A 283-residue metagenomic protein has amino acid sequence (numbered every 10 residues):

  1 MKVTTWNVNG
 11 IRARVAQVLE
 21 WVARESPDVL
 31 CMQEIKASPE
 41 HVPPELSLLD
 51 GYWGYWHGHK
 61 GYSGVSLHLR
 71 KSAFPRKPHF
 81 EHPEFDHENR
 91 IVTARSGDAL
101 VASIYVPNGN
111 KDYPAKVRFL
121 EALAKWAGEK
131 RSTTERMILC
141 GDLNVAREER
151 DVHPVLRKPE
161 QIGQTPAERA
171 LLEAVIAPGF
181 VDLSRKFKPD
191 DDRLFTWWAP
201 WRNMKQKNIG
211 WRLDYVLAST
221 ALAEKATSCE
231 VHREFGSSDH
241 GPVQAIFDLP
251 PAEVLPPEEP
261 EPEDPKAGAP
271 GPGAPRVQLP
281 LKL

Functional and structural regions predicted by a protein language model:
M1-G10, T93, D98-N110, C140: Active-site-proximal beta-strand elements of phosphoester/diester hydrolases
M1-L48, W53, Y62-V65, E253-L283: N-terminal, active-site-proximal structural segment of metallo-dependent hydrolase catalytic domains
W6-N7, V22-E40, V101, K130-E149 (+4 more regions): Active-site beta-strand/loop signature of hydrolases that rely on acidic residues for catalysis
I35-P107: Structured beta-strand-rich core segments of catalytic domains in phosphoester-bond hydrolases
D50-G51, E121-I209, L213: Metal-dependent phosphoesterases centered on the DNase I-like endonuclease/exonuclease/phosphatase
K60-P75, L194, W201-E224: Conserved beta strand-loop-helix elements of the APE1-like EEP
R70-K71, A94-G97, S219-T220, S238 (+1 more regions): Active-site beta-strand termini and strand-to-loop segments that position acidic
E81-H82, Y105-L120, L156-E160: Surface-exposed cleft-lining segments at the edges of enzyme active sites
